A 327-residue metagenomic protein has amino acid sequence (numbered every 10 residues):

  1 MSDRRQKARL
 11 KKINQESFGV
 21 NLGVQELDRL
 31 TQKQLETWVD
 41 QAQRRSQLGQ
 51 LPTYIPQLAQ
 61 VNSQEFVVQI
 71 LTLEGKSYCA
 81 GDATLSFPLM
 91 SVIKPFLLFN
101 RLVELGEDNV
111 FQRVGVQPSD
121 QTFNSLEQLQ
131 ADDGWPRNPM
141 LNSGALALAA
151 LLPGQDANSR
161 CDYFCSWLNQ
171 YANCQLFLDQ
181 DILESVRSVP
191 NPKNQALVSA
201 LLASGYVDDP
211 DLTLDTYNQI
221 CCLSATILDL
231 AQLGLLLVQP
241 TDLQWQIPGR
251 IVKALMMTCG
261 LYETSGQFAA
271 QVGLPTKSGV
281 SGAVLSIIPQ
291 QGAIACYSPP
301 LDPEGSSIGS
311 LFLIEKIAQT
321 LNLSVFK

Functional and structural regions predicted by a protein language model:
D3-E16: Short, C-terminally biased terminal segments at protein or domain edges
N14-F18, V24, P240-K327: Structured C-terminal helix/loop/strand segments within mature extracytoplasmic catalytic/sensor domains
F18-Q47, R101-N218, L236: Active-site-adjacent helix/loop patches that line small-molecule binding or acyl-intermediate pockets
Q43-A80, L285-S286: A short, well-structured edge-of-sheet supersecondary motif
L58-V61, P136-N138, V189, G273-K277 (+1 more regions): Short Gly/Pro-enriched turn/cap motifs at secondary-structure boundaries
G75, P88-F111, L233, I294: Active-site SXXK
P95, R101, S224-P240, I288-P299: Active-site-proximal alpha-helical segments within enzyme catalytic domains
F111-S119, T216-Q219, L243-T258: Beta-strand segments within the central parallel beta-sheet cores of soluble alpha/beta enzyme folds
